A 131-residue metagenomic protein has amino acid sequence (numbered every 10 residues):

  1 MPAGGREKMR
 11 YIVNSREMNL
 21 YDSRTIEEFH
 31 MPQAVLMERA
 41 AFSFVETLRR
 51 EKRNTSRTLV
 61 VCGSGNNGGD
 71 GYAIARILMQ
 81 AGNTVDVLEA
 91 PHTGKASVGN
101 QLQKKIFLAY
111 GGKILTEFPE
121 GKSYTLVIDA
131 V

Functional and structural regions predicted by a protein language model:
G4-N54: Positively charged, low-complexity intrinsically disordered leader regions
G5-V13, K52-V61, N66-V131: Glycine-rich phosphate/dinucleotide-binding loop and adjoining beta-alpha-beta core of small-molecule
